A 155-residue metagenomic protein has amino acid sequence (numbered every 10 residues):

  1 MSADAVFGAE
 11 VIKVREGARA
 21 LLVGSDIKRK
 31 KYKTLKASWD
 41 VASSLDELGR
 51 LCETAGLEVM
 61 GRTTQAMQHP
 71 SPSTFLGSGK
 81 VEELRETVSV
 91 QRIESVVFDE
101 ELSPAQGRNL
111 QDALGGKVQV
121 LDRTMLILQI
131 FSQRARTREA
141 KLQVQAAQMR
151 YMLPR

Functional and structural regions predicted by a protein language model:
M1-Q129: N-terminal accessory targeting/assembly segments
T124-R155: Extended, highly charged alpha-helical segments
